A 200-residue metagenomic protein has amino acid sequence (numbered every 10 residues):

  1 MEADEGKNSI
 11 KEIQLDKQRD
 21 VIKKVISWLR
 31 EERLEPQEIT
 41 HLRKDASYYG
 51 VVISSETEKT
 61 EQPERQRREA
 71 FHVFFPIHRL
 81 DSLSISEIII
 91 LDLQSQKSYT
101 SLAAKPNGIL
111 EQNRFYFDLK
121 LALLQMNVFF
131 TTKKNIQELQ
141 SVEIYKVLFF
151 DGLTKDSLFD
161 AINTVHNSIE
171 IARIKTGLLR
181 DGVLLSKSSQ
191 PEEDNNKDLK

Functional and structural regions predicted by a protein language model:
M1-S82: Charge-rich, low-complexity N-terminal segments
V25, A104-L123, F150-V183: Ampiphathic alpha-helical segments that act as solvent-exposed interaction surfaces
P36, T40, Q125, V142-K146: Domain-wide signal for the mature, well-folded portions of proteins, strongly enriched in nucleus-encoded organellar
S54-E58, S86-Q94, Y145-F150: Secondary-structure transition/turn motif
S82-I85, V165: Oligomerization/assembly interface segments of phage tail-like spikes and tubes
S86-S141: Short, internal acidic amphipathic alpha-helical interface segments that mediate docking to partner proteins
F130-T154, F159, N163: A short, solvent-exposed beta-edge/loop patch
G177-K200: Short, highly charged C-terminal tails/helix-capping segments
